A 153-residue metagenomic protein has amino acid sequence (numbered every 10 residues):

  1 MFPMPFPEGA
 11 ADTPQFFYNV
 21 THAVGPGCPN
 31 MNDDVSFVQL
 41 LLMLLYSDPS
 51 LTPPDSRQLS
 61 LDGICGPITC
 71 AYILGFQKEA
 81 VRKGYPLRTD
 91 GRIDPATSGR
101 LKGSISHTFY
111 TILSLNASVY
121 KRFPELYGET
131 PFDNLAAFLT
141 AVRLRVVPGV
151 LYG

Functional and structural regions predicted by a protein language model:
M1-G153: Cell-envelope/ECM-targeting effectors and their regulatory/trafficking segments
